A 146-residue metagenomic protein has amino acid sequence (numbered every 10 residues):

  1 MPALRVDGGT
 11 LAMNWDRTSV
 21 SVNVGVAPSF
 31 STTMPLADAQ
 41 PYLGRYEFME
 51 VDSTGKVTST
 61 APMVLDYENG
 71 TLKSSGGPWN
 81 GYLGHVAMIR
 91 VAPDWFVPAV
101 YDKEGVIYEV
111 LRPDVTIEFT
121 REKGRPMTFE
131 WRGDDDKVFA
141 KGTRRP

Functional and structural regions predicted by a protein language model:
M1-P146: Peripheral terminal and inter-domain segments
